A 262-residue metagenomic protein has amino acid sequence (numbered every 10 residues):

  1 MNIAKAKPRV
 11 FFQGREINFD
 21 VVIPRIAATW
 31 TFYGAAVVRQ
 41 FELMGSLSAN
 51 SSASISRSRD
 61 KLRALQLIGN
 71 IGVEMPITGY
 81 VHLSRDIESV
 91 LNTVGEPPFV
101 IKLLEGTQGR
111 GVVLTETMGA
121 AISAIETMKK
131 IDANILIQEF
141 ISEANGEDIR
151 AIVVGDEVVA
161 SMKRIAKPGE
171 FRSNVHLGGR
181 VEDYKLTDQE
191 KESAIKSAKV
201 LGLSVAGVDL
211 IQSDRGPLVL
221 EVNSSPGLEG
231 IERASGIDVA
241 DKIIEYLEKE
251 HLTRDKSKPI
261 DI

Functional and structural regions predicted by a protein language model:
M1-A49: ATP-binding N-terminal substructure of ATP-dependent carboxylate-amine bond-forming enzymes
R9-F11, R15-I17, E42-G45, A49 (+2 more regions): Active-site nucleotide/adenylate-binding loops and adjacent lid/helix of ATP-dependent enzymes
A28, N223-S235: Glycine-rich phosphate/pyrophosphate-binding beta-alpha loops
F32, G109, G216: Glycine/Thr-rich phosphate-binding loops of Rossmann-like dinucleotide-binding domains
F99, V159-A160, A206, L218-L220: Protein kinase-like catalytic core scaffold
V112-L201: Phosphate-binding site of ATP-dependent enzymes
T115, R233-D238: Short, conserved loop/turn and helix-capping segments at secondary-structure boundaries that abut family-defining
I131, E170-V219, D241-K242, Y246-D261: A long amphipathic alpha-helix within ATP-dependent nucleotide-binding catalytic cores
